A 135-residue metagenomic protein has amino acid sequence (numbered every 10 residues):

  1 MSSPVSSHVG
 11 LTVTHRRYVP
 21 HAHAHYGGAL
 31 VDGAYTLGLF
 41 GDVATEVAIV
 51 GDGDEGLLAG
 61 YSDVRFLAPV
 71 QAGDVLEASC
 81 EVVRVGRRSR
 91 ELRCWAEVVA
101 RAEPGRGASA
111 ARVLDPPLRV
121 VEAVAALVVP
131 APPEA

Functional and structural regions predicted by a protein language model:
M1-G33: Catalytic strand-loop segment that frames the active site of acyl-thioester-processing enzymes
S6-R16, Y35, V75-E77, E91 (+1 more regions): Intrinsic-disorder/low-complexity, polar/charged segments enriched in Ser/Thr/Lys/Arg/Asp/Glu/Gln
H8, Q71-A72, V82-A135: HotDog/MaoC-like acyl-thioester-processing domains
T14-P20, R65, V124-V128: Generic structural detector for well-ordered beta-strands
A22-H23, G56, S62, R112: Short, functionally important structural connectors and interaction interfaces within domains
H23, A34-Y35, A68-V70, V124: Solvent-exposed, flexible loop/coil residues
G27-L37, D42-T45, L57-A59: Compact, glycine-rich, soluble single-domain proteins
A44-V85, S89-E91, P104: Hydrophobic beta-strand-centered segment that forms part of the acyl-chain substrate-binding groove
